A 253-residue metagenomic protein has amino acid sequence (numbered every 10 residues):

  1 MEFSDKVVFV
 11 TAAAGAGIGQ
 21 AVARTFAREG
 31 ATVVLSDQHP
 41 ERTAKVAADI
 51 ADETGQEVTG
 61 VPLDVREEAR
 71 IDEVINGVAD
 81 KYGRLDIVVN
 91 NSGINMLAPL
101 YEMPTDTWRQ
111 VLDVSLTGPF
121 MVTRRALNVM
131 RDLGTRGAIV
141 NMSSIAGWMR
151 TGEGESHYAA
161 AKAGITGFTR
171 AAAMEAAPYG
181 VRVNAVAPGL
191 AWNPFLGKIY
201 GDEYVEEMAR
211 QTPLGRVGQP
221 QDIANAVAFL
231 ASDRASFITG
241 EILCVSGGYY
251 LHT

Functional and structural regions predicted by a protein language model:
G17, M149, A228, T239-T253: Short C-terminal tail/terminal secondary-structure segment of NAD(P)H-dependent dehydrogenase/reductase domains
R84, A177-R182, I238-G240: Short, small/polar-rich loop/turn modules that mediate ligand/substrate recognition or access, typified
P99-L100, T107-L112, L196, M208: Substrate-binding pocket helix/loop in short-chain dehydrogenase/reductase
T123, A161, T169: Active-site helix of classical SDR
N128, M174-E175, S236: Alpha-helical segment proximal to the catalytic Tyr-Lys
S144: Residue(s) in the substrate-gating loop at a strand-loop-helix junction that position the organic substrate next
A185, E207-R234, I238, G247: C-terminal helical subdomain
